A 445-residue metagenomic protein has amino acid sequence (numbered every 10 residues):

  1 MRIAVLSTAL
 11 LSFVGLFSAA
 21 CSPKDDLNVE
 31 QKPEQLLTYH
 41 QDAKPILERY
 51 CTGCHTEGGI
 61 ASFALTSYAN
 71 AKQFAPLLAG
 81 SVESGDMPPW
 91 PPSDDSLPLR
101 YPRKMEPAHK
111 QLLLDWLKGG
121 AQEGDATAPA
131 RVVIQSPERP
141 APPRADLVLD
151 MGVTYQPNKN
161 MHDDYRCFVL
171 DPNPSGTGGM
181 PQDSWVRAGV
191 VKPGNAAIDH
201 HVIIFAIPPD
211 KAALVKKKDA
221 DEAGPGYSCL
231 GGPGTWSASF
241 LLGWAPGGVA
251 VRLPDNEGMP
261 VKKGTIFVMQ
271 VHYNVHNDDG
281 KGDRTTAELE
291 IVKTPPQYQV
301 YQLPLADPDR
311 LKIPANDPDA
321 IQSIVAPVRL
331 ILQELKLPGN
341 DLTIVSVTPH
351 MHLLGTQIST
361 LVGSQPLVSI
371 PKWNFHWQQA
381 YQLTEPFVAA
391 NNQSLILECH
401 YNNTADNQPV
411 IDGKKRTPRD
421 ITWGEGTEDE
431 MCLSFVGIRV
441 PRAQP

Functional and structural regions predicted by a protein language model:
M1-V5: Positively charged n-region of N-terminal signal peptides that target proteins for export
S7-S18: Bacterial N-terminal signal peptides
G15, P45-E48, A223, G426: Processing junctions and N-termini across compartments
A20-S22, T52-H55, S228-L230, M431-L433: Sequence contexts marking disulfide-bonded cysteines in secreted/extracellular proteins
C21-P174, G264-Q270: Aromatic- and Gly/Pro-enriched helix-to-coil junctions and flexible linker segments
M87-R100, A128-P445: Beta-strand-centric surfaces of beta-sandwich/beta-rich domains
